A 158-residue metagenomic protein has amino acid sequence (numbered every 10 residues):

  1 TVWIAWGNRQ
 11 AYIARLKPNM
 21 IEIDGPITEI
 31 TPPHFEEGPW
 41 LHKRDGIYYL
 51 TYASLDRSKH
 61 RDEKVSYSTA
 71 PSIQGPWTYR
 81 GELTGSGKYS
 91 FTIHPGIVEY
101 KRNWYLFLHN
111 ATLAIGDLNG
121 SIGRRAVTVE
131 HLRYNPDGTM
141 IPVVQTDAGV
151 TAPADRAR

Functional and structural regions predicted by a protein language model:
T1-R158: Carbohydrate-active catalytic/glycan-binding domains of CAZyme proteins, especially the secreted or lumenal ectodomains
